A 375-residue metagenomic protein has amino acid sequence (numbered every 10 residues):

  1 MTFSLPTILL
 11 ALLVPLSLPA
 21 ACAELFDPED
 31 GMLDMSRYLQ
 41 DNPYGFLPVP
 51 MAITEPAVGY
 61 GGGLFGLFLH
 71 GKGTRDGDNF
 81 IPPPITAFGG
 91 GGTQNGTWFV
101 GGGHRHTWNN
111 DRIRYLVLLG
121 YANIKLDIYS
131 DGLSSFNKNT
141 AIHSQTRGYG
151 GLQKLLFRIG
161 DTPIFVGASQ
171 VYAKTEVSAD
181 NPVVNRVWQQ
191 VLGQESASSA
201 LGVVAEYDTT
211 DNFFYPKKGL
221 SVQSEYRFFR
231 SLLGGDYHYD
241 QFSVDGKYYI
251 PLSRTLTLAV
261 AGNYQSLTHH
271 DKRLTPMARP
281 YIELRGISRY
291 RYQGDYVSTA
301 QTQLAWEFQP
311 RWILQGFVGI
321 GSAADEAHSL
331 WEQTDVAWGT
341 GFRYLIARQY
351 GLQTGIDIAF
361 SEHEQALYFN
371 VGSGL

Functional and structural regions predicted by a protein language model:
M1-L33: Cleavable N-terminal export/targeting peptides
A21-E24, M35-Y44, V58, K72-P83 (+7 more regions): Short loop/turn motifs that connect adjacent beta-strands in outer-membrane beta-barrel proteins
Y38-F46, I53-G193, A278, G294 (+2 more regions): Gram-negative/organellar outer-membrane beta-barrel architecture
F46-P48, P84-F88, V100, I113-V117 (+10 more regions): Transmembrane beta-strands of outer-membrane beta-barrel proteins
P50-A52, L64-F68, G102-H106, G151-F157 (+8 more regions): Residues on the lipid-exposed face of transmembrane beta-strands in outer-membrane beta-barrel proteins
L69-G73, G91-N95, A122-L126, A173-V177 (+6 more regions): Sequence/structural signature of outer-membrane beta-barrel proteins
G96-V100, Y121-N123, Q145-G151, Y172-E176 (+7 more regions): Transmembrane beta-barrel architecture of outer-membrane proteins
Q194, S199-Q309, L314-V318, A324: C-terminal outer-membrane beta-barrel translocator/porin domains of Gram-negative envelope proteins and their
